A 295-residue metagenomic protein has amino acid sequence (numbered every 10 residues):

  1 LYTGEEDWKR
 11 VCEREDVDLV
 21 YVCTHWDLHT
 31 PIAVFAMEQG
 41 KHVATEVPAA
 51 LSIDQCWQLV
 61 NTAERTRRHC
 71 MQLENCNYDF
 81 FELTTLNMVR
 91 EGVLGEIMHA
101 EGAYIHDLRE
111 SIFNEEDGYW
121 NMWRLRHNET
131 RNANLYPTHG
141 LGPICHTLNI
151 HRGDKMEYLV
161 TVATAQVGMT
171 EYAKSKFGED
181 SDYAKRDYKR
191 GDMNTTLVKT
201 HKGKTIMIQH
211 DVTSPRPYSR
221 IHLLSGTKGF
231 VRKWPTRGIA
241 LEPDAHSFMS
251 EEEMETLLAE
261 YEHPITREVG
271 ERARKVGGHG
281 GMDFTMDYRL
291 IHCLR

Functional and structural regions predicted by a protein language model:
Y2-L19: A structured beta-alpha segment of the ubiquitous adenosine-cofactor-binding alpha/beta core
L19, H25-W26, T30-Y78, G92: Beta-strand-loop-alpha-helix segment that lines the small-molecule cofactor/substrate pocket of alpha/beta enzymes
T66-M71, C76-D187, L290: Predominantly a Rossmann-like dinucleotide-binding segment in NAD(P)-dependent oxidoreductases
H127-N134, Y183-K185, H210-D211, G270-H279 (+1 more regions): Active-site rim elements
C145, P215-R295: C-terminal helical cap and adjacent loop that interface with cofactors, partners, or active-site loops
K185-V198: Short N-terminal edge-element motif at the start of the domain
T196-K202, G226: Active-site beta-strand termini and strand-to-loop segments that position acidic
